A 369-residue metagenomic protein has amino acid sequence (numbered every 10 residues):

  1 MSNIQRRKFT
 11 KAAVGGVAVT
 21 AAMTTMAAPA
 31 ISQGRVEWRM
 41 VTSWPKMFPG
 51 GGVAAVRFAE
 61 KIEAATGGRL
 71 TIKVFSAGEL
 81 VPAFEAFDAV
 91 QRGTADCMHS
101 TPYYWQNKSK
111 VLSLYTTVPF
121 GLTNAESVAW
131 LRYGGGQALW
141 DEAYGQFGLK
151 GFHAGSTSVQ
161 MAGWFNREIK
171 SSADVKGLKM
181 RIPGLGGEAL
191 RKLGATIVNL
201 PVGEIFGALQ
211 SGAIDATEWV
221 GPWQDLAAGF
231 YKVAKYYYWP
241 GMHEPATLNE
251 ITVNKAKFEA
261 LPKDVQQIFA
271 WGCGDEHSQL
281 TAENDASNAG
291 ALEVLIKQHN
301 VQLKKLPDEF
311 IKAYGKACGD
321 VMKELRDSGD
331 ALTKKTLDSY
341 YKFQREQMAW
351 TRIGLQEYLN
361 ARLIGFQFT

Functional and structural regions predicted by a protein language model:
S2-T24, P29-S127, Q137-T369: N-terminal secretory/targeting leader peptides
R132-G135: An N-terminal domain-start capping segment
